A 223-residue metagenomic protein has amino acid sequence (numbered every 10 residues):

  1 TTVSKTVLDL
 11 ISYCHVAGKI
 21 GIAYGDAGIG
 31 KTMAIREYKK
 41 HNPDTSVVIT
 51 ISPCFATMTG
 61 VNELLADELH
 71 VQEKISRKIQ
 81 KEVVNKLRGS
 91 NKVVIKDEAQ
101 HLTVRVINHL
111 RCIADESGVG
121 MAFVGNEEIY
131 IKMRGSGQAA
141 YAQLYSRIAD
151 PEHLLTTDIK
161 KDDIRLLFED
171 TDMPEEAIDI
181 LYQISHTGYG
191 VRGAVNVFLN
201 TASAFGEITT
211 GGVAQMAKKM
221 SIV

Functional and structural regions predicted by a protein language model:
T2-V16: Pre-Walker A adenine-sensing motif
V16-E37: Walker A/P-loop nucleotide-binding motif
I20-A27, I113-Y141: Sensor-1/coupling segment of RecA-like P-loop NTPase cores
K40, A142, D150-V223: C-terminal alpha-helical "lid" subdomain
H41-I49, L69-Q72: Post-Walker A helix-loop "phosphate-sensing" segment adjacent to the P-loop in P-loop NTPases
I49-S52, E127, K132-Q138, I148-K161: Conserved AAA+ ATPase "SRH/arginine-finger" region at the nucleotide-binding site
T57-K74: Conserved NTP-binding/hydrolysis module of P-loop NTPases
N85-V106, L110, G120: Conserved P-loop NTPase "ATPase switch" module shared by AAA+ and STAND
